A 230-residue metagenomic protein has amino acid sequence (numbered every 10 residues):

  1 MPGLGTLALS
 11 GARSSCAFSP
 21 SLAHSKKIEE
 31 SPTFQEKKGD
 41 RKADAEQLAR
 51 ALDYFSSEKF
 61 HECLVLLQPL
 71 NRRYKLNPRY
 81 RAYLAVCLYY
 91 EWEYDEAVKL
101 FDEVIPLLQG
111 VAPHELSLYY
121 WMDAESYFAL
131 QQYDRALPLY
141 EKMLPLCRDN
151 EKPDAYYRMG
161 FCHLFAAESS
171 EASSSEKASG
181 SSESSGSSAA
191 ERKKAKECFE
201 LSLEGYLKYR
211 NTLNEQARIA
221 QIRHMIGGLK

Functional and structural regions predicted by a protein language model:
K42-R73: Alpha-helical segment of the N-proximal tetratricopeptide repeat
A45, R79, H114, L118 (+2 more regions): Start-of-helix register in tetratricopeptide repeats
A49, Y83, M122, R158 (+2 more regions): "A position-specific structural signal for the A-helix of alpha-solenoid helical repeats
S56, Y90, A129, F165 (+1 more regions): Register position in tetratricopeptide repeats
